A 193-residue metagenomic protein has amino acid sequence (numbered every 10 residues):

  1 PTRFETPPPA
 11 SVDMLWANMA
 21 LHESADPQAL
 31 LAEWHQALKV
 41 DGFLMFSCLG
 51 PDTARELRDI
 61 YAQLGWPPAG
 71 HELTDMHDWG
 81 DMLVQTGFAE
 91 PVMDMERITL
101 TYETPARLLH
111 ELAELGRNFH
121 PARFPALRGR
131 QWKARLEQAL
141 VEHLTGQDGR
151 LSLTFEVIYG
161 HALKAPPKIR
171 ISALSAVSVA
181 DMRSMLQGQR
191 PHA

Functional and structural regions predicted by a protein language model:
F4-L15: A short acidic, Gly/Pro-enriched loop at the edge of an enzyme's catalytic core that lines a small-molecule cofactor
P7, H22-S24: A short His-aromatic
P9, W34-A37, P67: Catalytic cores of nucleotide-enabled group-transfer and carboxylate-activating enzymes in metabolic and assembly-line
A10, T86, L153: Structured loop/turn residues at beta-strand edges in well-structured enzyme cores
A17-A20: A short beta-strand submotif of the Rossmann-like class I SAM-dependent methyltransferase core that lines
Q28-F43: A short glycine-rich, Lys/Arg-flanked "PGG" loop and its adjoining helix->strand segment in the class I
M45-R107, E114-R128: Conserved catalytic/acceptor-binding region of the Class I
E96-A193: Conserved Class I S-adenosyl-L-methionine
